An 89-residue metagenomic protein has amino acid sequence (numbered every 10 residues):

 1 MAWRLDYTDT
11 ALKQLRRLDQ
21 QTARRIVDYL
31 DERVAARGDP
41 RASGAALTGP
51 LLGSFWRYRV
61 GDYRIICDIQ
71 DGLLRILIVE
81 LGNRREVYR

Functional and structural regions predicted by a protein language model:
M1-R57, D62, D71-I76, E86-R89: Basic, Lys/Arg-enriched alpha-helical interface segments
C67: Short, charged interaction patches at domain edges and termini
G82: Residues forming the ATP-binding cleft of Hanks-type serine/threonine protein kinase domains
